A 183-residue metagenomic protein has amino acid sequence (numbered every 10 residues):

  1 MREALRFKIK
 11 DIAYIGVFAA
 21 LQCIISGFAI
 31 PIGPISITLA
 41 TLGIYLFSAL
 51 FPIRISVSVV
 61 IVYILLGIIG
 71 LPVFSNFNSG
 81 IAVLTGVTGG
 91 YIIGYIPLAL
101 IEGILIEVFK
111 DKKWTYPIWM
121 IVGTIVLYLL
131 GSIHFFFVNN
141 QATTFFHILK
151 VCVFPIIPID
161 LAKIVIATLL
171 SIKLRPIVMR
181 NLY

Functional and structural regions predicted by a protein language model:
M1-V57: Hydrophobic transmembrane alpha-helices
R2, V17, I81-L129: Short helix-perturbing small/polar motifs within transmembrane alpha-helices
R6-F7, P34-T38, I81-G90, P117-I118 (+1 more regions): Interfacial loop-to-helix junctions that mark the boundaries of transmembrane helices in multi-pass membrane
K8, I53-S58, F109-Y116, T144-F145: Membrane-helix interface segments
I12-V17, L42, L46, S56-V62 (+6 more regions): Hydrophobic alpha-helical transmembrane segments
L21, I25, A29, F47 (+11 more regions): Alpha-helical membrane-inserting segments
S26-S36, I64-L98: Interfacial aromatic-anchored transmembrane helix boundaries in multi-pass membrane proteins
K112-Y183: Membrane-embedded alpha-helical hairpins and interfacial helices in multi-pass inner-membrane proteins
